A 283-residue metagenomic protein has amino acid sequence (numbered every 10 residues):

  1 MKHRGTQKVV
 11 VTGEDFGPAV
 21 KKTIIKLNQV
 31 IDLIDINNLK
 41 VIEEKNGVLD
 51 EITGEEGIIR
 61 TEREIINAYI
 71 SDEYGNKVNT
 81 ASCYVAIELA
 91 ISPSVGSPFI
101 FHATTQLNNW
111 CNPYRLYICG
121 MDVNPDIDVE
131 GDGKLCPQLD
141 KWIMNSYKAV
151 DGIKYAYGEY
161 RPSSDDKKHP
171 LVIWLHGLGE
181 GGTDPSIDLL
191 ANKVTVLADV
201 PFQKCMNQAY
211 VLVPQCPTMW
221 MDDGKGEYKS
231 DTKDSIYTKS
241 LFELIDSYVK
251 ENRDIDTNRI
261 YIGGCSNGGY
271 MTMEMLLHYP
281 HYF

Functional and structural regions predicted by a protein language model:
M1-I24, N38, E44-H169: A domain-start/cap signature at the N-terminus of enzymes
I24-V30: Short edge beta-strand/loop segments characteristic of extracellular beta-sandwich folds
I31, H176-G179, I245-N252, Y279: Sec/Tat-exported extracytoplasmic proteins
D32-K40: Short, hydrophobic/aromatic beta-strand segments
S163-K167, K225-S266: Gly/Ser-rich "nucleophile elbow"/oxyanion-hole loop immediately N-terminal to the catalytic nucleophile in hydrolases
K167-V172, M206-Y210, D256-I260, Y279-F283: Loop/turn elements at helix/coil->beta-strand transitions in domains of secreted/extracellular proteins
L171, L178-K239: Active-site machinery of serine-nucleophile hydrolases
G269-P280: Short glycine-enriched nucleophile-adjacent loop and the immediately C-terminal alpha-helix near the catalytic center
